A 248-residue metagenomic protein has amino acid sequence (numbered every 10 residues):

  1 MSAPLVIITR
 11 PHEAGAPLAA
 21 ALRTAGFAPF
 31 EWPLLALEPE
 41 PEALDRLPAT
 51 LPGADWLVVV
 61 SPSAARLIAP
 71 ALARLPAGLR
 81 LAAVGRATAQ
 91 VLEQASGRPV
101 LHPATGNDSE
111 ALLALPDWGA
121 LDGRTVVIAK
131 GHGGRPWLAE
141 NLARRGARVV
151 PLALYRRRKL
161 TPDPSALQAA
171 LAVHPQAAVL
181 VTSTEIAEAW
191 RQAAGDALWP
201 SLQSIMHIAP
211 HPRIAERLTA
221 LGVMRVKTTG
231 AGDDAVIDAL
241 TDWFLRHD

Functional and structural regions predicted by a protein language model:
M1-D248: Signature of uroporphyrinogen-III synthase
